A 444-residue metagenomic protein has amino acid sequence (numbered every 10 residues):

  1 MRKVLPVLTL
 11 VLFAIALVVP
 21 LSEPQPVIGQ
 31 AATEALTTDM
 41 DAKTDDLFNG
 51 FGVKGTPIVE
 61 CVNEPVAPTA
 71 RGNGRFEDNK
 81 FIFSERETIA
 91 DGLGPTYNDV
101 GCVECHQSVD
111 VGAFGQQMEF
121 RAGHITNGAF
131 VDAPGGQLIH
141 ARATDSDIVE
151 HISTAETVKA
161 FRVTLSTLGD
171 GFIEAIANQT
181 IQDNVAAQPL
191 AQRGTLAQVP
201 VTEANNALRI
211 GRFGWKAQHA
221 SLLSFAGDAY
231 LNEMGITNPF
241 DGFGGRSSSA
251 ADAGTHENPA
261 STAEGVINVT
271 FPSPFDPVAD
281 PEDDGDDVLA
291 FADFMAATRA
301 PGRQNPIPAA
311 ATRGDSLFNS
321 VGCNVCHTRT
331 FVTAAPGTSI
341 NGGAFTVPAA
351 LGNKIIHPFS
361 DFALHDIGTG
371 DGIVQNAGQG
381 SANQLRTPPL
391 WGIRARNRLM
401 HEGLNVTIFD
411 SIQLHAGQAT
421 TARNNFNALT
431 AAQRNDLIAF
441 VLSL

Functional and structural regions predicted by a protein language model:
M1-V4: Positively charged n-region of N-terminal signal peptides that target proteins for export
V7-L12: Sec-dependent N-terminal signal peptides
A16-L444: Periplasmic c-type cytochrome electron-transfer domains
